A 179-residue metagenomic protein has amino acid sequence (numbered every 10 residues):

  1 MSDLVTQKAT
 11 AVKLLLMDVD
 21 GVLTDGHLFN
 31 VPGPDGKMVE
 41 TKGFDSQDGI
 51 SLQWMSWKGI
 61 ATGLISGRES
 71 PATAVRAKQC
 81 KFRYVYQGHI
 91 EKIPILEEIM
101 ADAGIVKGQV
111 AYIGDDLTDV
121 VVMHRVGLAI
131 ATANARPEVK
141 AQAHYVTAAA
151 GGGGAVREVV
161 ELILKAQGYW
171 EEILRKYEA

Functional and structural regions predicted by a protein language model:
S2-G59: Active-site neighborhood of HAD-like aspartate-dependent phosphohydrolases
D3-T6, R76, G104, P137: A general structural signal for stabilizing positions within well-ordered secondary structure
V19, G67-R68, H89, A133-R136: Short secondary-structure boundary segments
F29-N30, R68-A72, K92: Short, catalytically relevant binding-site loops at active-site mouths
K37-M38, D45, Y84, I93-A179: Mg2+-dependent phosphoryl-transfer enzymes with acidic/Ser/Thr/Gly-rich catalytic loops
G43-Q47, I65, G88-E91: Short secondary-structure boundary/capping elements
L52-R76, Y86-Q87, M123: Substrate-recognition element of Asp-dependent hydrolases with the DxDx(T/V) motif
Q79-C80: Short, conserved SAM-binding/catalytic segment of Class I S-adenosyl-L-methionine-dependent methyltransferases
